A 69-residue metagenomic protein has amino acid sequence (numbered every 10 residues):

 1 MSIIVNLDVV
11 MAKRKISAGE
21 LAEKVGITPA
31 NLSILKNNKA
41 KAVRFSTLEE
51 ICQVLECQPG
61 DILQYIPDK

Functional and structural regions predicted by a protein language model:
M1-I16: A short, Lys/Arg-rich alpha-helix, primarily the initiator
D8, G19, E49: Residues within the helices of the helix-turn-helix
M11, A22, C52: The alpha-helix within a helix-turn-helix
A12, G26, N37, P67: Residue-level detection of the helix-turn-helix DNA-binding "recognition helix"
I16-I34: Short alpha-helical DNA-recognition segment
K39-E50: Short, basic-rich loop-to-helix N-cap that marks the start of a DNA-contacting helix
E56-K69: Short C-terminal boundary/hinge segments that cap the last helix of small helical domains
